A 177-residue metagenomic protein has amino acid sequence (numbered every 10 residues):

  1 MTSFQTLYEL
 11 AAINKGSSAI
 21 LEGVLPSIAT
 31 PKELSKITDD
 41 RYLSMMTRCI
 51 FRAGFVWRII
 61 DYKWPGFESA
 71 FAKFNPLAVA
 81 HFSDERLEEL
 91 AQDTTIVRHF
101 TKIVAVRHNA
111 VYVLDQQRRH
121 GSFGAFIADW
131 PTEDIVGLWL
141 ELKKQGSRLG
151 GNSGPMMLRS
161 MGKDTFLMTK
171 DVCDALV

Functional and structural regions predicted by a protein language model:
M1-H99, I103: N-terminal polyanion-binding entry modules of DNA glycosylases/AP lyases and select other DNA-binding proteins
M46-T47, N109, L176: Buried hydrophobic packing segments
R58-F71, H120-P131, D171-A175: Short alpha-helical "patches" and their helix-cap loops
D61-W64, F100-R107, G151-L158, C173: Short, well-structured alpha-helical segments
W64, S83, A91-T94, W130 (+3 more regions): A general structural motif at alpha-helix termini
A72-G146: Alpha-helical ds-nucleic-acid-binding substructure associated with the helix-hairpin-helix region of base-excision DNA
E133-V177: Catalytic DNA-binding helix-loop module of base-excision-repair DNA glycosylases/AP lyases
